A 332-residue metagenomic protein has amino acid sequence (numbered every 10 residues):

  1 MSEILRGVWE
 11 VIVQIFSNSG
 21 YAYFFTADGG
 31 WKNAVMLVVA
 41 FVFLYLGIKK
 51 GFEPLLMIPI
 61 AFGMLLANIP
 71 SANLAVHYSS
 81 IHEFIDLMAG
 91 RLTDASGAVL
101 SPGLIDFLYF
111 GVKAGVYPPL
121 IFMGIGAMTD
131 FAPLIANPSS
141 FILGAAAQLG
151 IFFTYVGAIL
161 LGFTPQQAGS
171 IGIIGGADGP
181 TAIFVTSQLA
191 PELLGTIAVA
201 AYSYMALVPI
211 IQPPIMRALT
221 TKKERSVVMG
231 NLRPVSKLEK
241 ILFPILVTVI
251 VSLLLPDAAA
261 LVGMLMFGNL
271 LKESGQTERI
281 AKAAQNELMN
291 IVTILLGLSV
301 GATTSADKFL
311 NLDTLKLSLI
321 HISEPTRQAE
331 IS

Functional and structural regions predicted by a protein language model:
M1-A27, H82-G97, S101, P214-L242 (+1 more regions): Intrinsically disordered, low-complexity non-transmembrane regions of multi-pass membrane transporters
S2-H82: N-terminal alpha-helical transmembrane segments of multi-pass membrane transport and channel/translocase proteins
S17, G30, I48-E53, A67-Y78 (+4 more regions): Transmembrane helix-loop junctions in multi-pass membrane proteins
F43, Y109-I135, G268-L271, M289-N311: Hydrophobic transmembrane alpha-helices of secondary-active transporters and Na+-translocating membrane complexes
M57, G103, A136-I142, T164-G175 (+4 more regions): The feature identifies polytopic integral membrane transport proteins across all domains of life
K113-G115, F122-M128, L143-F153, G157 (+3 more regions): Alpha-helical membrane segments and immediately flanking helix-loop junctions that form or couple to the substrate/ion
S203-Q276: Membrane-embedded hairpin module used as a gating/binding unit in multi-pass transport and secretion proteins
I320-I331: Single conserved hydrophobic/aromatic residue that forms the stacking wall/gate of nucleotide- or nucleobase-binding
